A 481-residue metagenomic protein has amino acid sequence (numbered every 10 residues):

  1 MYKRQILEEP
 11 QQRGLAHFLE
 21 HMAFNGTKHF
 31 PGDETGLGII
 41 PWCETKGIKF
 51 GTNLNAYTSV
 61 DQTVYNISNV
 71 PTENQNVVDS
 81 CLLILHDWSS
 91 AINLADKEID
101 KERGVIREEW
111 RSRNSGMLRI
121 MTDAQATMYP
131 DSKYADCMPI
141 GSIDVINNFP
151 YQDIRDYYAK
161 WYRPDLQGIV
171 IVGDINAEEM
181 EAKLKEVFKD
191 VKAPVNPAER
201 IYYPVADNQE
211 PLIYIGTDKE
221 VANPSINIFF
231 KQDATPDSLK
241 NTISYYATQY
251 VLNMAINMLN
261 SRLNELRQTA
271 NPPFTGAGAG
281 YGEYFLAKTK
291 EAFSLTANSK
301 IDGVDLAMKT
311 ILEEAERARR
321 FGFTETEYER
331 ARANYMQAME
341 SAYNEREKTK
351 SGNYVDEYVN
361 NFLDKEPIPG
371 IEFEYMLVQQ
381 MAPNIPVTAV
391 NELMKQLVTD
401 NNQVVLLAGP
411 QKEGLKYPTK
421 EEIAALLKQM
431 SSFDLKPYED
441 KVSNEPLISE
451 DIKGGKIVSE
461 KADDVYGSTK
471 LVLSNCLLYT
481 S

Functional and structural regions predicted by a protein language model:
M1-Q5, Y479-T480: Conserved small/polar residues in nucleotide/adenosyl-binding loops
K3-S68, R119, D136-S142, N257-E291: M16/MPP (pitrilysin/insulinase) zinc-metallopeptidase core fold and M16-derived inactive scaffolds
G26, S68-E102, L266, Y284-N344 (+2 more regions): M16/insulysin-pitrilysin zinc metalloprotease superfamily fold
T35-P41, N93-R111, T122, N176 (+6 more regions): Acidic/histidine-enriched alpha-helical segments
R103, M117, I154-K185, N401-Q403: Non-catalytic, conformational "gating/processing" segments within enzyme and secreted inhibitor domains
R103, R119, D123-Q125, D136-C137 (+3 more regions): Hydrophobic, small-residue-rich alpha-helical packing segments that form membrane-like cores
N176-N264, Q268-A270, E329-A333, Q337-E340 (+2 more regions): Proteolytic maturation boundary segments
